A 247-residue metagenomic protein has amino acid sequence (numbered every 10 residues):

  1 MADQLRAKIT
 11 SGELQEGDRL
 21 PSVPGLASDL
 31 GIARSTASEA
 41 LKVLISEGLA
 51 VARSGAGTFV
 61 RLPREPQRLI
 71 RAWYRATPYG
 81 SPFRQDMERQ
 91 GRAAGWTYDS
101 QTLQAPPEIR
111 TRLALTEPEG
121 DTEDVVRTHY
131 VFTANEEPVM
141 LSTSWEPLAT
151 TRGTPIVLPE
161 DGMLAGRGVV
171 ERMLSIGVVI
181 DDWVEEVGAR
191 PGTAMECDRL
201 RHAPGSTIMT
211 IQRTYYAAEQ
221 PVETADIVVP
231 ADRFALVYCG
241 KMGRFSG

Functional and structural regions predicted by a protein language model:
M1, S28-D29, T36-D121, R152-G162 (+3 more regions): HTH-adjacent hinge/linker in prokaryotic transcriptional regulators
M1-K8: N-terminal amphipathic alpha-helix
T10-S11, S46: The C-terminal cap of the DNA-recognition helix in HTH/winged-HTH DNA-binding domains, marking the helix-to-coil
G12, G17-L30: A short alpha-helical element within helix-turn-helix/winged-helix DNA-binding domains across DNA-binding proteins
A114-T122, T133, R201-A203: Short, solvent-exposed beta-strand/turn "edge" segments of beta-rich domains on protein surfaces
D121-N135, L141-S142, I208-Y215: A short beta-strand signature
E137-P138, L148-G247: C-terminal regulatory/effector modules of DNA-binding transcriptional regulators
